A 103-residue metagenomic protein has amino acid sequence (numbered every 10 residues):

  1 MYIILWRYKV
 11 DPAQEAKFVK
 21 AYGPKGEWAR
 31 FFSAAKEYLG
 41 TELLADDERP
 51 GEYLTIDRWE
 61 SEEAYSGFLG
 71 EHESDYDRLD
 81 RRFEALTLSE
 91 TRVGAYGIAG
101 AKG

Functional and structural regions predicted by a protein language model:
Y2-K9, G40-E71: Short, well-ordered beta-strand segments in beta-rich or mixed alpha/beta enzyme and ligand-binding folds
R7, A95-G97: Short amphipathic
Y8, E15-A16: N-terminal presequence-like segments and adjacent domain-start helices
K17, G23-G40, R58-V93: An amphipathic, aromatic/His-enriched active-site/gating alpha helix that lines ligand/cofactor pockets
G97-G103: Short, low-order "capping/linker" segments at domain edges
